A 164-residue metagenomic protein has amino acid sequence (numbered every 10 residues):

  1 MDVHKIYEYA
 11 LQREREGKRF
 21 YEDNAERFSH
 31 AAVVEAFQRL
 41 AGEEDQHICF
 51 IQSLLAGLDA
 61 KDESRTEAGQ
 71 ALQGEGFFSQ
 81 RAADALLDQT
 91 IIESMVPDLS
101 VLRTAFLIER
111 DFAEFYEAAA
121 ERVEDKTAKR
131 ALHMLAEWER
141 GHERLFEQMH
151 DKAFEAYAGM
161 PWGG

Functional and structural regions predicted by a protein language model:
M1-G164: Non-heme di-metal
